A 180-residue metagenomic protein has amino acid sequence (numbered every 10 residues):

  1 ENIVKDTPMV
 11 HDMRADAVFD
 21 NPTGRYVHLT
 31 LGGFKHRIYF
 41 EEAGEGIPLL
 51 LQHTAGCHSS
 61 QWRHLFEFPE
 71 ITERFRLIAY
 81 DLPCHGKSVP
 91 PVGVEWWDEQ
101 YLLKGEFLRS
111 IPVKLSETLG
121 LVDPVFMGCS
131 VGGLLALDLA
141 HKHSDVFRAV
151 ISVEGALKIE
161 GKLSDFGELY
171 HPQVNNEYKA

Functional and structural regions predicted by a protein language model:
E1-H28: An N-terminal hydrophobic leader/cap segment in hydrolases
G32, H36-P91: Conserved HGGG/HGGXW glycine-rich cap/lid loop of the alpha/beta-hydrolase fold
G33, A79-M127: Active-site loop/oxyanion-hole signature of alpha/beta-hydrolase fold enzymes
P48, R76, V122-V125, F147-A149: Structural signature of beta-strand start/N-cap positions in the alpha/beta core of ABC transporter nucleotide-binding
C57, C84, G133, L157-K158: Active-site micro-motifs of SAM-dependent methyltransferase domains
G128, G132, A136: Gly/Ala-rich beta-loop-alpha elbow adjacent to hydrolase catalytic centers
L137, H141-K142, F147-K179: Flexible "cap/lid" loop of the alpha/beta hydrolase fold
